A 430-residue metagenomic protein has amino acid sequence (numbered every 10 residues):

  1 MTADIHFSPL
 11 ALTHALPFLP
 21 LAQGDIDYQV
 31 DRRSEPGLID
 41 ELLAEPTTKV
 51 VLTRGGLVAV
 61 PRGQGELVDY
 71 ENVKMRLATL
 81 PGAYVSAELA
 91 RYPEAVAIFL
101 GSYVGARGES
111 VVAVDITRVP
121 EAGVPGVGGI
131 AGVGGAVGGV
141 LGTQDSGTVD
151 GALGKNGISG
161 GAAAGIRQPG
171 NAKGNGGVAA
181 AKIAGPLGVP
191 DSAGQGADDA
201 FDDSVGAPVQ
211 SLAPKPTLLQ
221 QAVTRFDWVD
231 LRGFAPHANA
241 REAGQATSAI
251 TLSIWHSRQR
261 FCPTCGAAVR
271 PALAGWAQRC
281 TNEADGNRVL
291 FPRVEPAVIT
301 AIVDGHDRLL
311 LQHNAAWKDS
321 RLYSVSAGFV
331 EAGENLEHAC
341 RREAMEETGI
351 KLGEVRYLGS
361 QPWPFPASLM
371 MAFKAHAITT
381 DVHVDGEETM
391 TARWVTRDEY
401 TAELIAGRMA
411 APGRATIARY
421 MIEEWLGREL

Functional and structural regions predicted by a protein language model:
M1-G108, I116-G126, N156, I166-P169 (+4 more regions): Nudix hydrolase/Nudix homology domain
V119-A152: Long, compositionally biased low-complexity repeat segments characteristic of intrinsically disordered regions
S248-V298: Cys/His-rich short segments
Q278-S324, K351-L352, A377: N-terminal strand-loop-strand
S324, G328, L336, L352 (+1 more regions): Phosphate-binding active sites in nucleotide-utilizing proteins
S326, C340, A344: Hydrophobic alpha-helical positions that pack around
Q361-V384: Active-site-adjacent beta-strand/loop module that shapes the phosphate/pyrophosphate-binding cleft
